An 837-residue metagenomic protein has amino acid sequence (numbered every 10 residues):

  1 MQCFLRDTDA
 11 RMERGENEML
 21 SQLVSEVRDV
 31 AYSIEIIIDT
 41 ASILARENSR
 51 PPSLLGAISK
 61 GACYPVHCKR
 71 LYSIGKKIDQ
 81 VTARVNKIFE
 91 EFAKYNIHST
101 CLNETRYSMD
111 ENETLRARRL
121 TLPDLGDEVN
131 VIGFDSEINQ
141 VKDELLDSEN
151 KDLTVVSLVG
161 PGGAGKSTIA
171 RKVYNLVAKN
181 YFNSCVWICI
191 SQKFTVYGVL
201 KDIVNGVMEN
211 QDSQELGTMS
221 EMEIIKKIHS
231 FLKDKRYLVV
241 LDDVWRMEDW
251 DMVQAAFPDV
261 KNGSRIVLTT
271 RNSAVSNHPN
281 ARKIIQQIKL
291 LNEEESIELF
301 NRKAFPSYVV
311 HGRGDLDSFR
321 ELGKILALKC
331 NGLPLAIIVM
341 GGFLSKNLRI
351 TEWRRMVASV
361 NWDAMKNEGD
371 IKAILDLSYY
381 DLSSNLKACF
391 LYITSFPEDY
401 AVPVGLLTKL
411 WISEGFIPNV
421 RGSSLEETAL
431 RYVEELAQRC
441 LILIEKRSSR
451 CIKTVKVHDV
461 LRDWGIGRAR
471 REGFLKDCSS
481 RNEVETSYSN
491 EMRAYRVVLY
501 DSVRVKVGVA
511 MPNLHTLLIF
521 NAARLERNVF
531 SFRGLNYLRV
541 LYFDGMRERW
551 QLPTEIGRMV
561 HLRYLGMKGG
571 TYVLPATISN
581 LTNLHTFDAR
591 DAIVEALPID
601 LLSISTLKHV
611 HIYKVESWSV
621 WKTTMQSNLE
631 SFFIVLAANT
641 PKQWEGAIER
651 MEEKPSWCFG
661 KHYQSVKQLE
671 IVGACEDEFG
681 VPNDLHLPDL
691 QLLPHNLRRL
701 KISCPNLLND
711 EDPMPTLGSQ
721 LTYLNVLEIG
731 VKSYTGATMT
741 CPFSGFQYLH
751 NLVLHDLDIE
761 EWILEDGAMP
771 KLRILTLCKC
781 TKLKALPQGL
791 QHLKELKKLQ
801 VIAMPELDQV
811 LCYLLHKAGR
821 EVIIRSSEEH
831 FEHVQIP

Functional and structural regions predicted by a protein language model:
M1-P51: Extended, amphipathic alpha-helical segments that serve as helical scaffolds
Q2-C3, D7-G15, I203, V207-T218 (+7 more regions): Non-catalytic, charged helical/coil tracts that couple and regulate nucleotide-powered enzyme cores
V30, I37-I38, I43-P51, K60 (+10 more regions): Surface-exposed helical/coil interface segments that assemble multiprotein signaling complexes
L55-G162, T168-K172, G198, V357 (+7 more regions): Regulatory and partner-binding modules of innate immune sensors/adaptors
R84-A164, T168-V177, C189-S191, D202 (+8 more regions): N-terminal flanking helix/linker immediately upstream of nucleotide/cofactor-binding cores
N175-Y181, M222-E293: A conserved switch/coupling segment of P-loop NTPase cores
G198-D202, S213-V240, W245, S318-G332 (+2 more regions): Mid-core helix/loop region of P-loop NTP-binding domains shared across ATPases and GTPases
H229-F231, Y237, K261, C478-Y495 (+2 more regions): Cross-kingdom leucine-rich repeat
